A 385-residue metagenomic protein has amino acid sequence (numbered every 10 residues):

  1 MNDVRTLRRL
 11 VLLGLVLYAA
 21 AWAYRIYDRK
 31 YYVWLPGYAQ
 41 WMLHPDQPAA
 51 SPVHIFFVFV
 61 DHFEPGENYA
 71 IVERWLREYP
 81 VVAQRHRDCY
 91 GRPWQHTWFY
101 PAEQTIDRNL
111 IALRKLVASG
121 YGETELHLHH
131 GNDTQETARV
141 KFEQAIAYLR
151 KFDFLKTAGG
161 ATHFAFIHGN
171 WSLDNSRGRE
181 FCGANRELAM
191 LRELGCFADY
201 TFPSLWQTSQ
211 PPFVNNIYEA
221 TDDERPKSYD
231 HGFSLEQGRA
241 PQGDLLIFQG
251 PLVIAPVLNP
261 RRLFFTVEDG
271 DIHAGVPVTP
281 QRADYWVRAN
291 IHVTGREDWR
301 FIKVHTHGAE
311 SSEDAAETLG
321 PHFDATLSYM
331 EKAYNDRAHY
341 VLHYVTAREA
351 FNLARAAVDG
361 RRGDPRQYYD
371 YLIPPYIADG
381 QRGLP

Functional and structural regions predicted by a protein language model:
D3, D28-P45, D133, L155-D298: Active-site-adjacent pocket scaffolds in enzyme catalytic domains
R9-W22: Hydrophobic membrane-insertion alpha-helices, especially the h-region of bacterial N-terminal signal peptides
Y24-G120, T162-F164, H168-N170, E193: Active-site beta->alpha N-cap acidic-glycine motif
H54-G66, P101, L126-G131, H168-G169 (+3 more regions): Short loop/turn segments at strand-loop or loop-helix junctions that form parts of catalytic or ligand-binding pockets
F56-V60, P93-T97, Y121-E125, H163-A165 (+4 more regions): Structural preference for beta-strand elements that scaffold enzyme active sites
G66-L76, T97-L110, G131-K141, S172-C182 (+4 more regions): Acidic-and-aromatic substrate-binding clefts and catalytic sites of carbohydrate-active enzymes
R87-Y90, E193, A198-W206, Q210-P212 (+2 more regions): C-terminal domain-boundary segment and adjacent tail
T97-R179, T201-F202, V304, T346: Metal-dependent polysaccharide deacetylase catalytic core of the NodB/CE4 family, i.e., the active-site-bearing domain
